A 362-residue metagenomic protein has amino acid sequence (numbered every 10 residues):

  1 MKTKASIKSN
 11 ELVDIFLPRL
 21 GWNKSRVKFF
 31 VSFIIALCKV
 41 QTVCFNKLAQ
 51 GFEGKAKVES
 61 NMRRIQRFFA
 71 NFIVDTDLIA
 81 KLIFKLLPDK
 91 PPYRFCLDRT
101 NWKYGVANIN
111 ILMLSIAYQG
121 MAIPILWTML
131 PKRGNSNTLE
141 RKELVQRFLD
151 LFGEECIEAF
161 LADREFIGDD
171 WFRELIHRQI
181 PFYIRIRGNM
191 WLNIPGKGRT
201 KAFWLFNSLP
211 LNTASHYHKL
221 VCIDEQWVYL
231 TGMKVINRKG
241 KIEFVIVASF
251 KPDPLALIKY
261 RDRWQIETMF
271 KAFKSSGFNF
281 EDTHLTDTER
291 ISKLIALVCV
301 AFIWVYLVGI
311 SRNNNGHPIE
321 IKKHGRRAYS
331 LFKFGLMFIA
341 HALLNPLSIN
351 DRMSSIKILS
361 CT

Functional and structural regions predicted by a protein language model:
M1-C44, G54, F72, T76-K81 (+3 more regions): Single, function-defining residue in the core of a domain
L48: Short alpha-helical "recognition helix" segments of helix-turn-helix
V58-N71: Major-groove recognition helix of helix-turn-helix-like DNA-binding domains
R63-Q66, S115-Q119: A short glycine/small-residue-enriched secondary-structure motif
F84-K85: Short, compositionally biased leader-like segments
P92-K103: Two-metal-ion RNase H-like nuclease active-site motif
N108-L114: Short glycine-rich loop/turn motifs
